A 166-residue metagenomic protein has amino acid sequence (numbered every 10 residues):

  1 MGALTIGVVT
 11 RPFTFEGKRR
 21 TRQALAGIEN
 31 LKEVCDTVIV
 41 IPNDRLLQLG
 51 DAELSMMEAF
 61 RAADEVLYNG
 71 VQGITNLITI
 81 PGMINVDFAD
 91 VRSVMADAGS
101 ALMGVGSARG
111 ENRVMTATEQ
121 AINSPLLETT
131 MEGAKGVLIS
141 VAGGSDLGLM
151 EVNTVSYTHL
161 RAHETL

Functional and structural regions predicted by a protein language model:
M1-E164: Tubulin/FtsZ superfamily GTPase core signature
